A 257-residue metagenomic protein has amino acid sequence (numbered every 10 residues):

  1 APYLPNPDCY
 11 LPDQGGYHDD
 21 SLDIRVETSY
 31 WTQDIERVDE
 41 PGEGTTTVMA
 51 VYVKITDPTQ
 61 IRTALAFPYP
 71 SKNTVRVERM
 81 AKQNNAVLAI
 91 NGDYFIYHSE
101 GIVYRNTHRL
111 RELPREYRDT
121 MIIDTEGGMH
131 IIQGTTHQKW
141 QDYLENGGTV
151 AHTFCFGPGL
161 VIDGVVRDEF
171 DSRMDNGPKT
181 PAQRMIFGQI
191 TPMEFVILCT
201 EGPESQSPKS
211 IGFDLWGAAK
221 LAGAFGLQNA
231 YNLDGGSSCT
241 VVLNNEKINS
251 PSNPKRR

Functional and structural regions predicted by a protein language model:
A1-R257: Gly/Ser/Thr/Pro-rich low-complexity, intrinsically disordered segments
